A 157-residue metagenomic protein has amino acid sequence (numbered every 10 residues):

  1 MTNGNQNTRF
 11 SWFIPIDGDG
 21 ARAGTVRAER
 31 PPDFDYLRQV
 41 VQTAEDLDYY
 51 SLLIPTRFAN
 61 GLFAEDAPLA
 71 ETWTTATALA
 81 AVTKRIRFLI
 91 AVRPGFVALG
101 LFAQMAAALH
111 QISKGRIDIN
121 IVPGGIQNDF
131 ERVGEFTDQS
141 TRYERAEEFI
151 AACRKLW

Functional and structural regions predicted by a protein language model:
M1-V82: N-terminal beta1-alpha1-beta2 module of alpha/beta enzyme domains
T8-R30, D35, G95-W157: Flexible, glycine-rich active-site loops centered on histidine and acidic residues that chelate a metal or position
D48, K84, S113-G115: Active-site-proximal glycine-rich helix-loop-beta segment
L52, F88, I117-I119: Hydrophobic residues within beta-strands of alpha/beta enzymes
P55, A91-V92: Short His-Asn-centered micro-motif
L62-L69, V92-L99, Q139: Short gly/ser-rich anion-binding loops that grip negatively charged ligand groups
T83-I90: Conserved catalytic cysteine-centered active-site region of acyl-thioester-dependent Claisen-condensing enzymes
